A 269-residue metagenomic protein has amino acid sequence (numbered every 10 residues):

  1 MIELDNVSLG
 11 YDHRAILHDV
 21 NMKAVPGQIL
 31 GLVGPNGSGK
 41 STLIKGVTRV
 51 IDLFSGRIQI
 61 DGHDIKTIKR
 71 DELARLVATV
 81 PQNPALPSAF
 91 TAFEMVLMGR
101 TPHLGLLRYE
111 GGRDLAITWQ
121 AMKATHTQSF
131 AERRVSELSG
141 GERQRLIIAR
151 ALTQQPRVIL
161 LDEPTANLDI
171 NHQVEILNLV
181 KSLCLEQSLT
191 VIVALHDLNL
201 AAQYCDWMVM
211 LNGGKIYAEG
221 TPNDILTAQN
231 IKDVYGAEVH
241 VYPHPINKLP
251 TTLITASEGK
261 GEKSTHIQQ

Functional and structural regions predicted by a protein language model:
V33-P35: The feature captures the beta-strand-to-loop junction immediately N-terminal to the Walker
T48: Helix-to-loop junction immediately C-terminal to a conserved catalytic motif
G56-D64, L73: Conserved ABC transporter NBD signature motif
L97, G112-F130: Conserved ABC ATPase "signature" region
R134-L138, E142: Conserved ABC ATPase signature
Q155: Conserved catalytic motifs of ABC-family nucleotide-binding domains
I159-E163: Catalytic Walker B motif of ABC-type/P-loop ATPase nucleotide-binding domains
